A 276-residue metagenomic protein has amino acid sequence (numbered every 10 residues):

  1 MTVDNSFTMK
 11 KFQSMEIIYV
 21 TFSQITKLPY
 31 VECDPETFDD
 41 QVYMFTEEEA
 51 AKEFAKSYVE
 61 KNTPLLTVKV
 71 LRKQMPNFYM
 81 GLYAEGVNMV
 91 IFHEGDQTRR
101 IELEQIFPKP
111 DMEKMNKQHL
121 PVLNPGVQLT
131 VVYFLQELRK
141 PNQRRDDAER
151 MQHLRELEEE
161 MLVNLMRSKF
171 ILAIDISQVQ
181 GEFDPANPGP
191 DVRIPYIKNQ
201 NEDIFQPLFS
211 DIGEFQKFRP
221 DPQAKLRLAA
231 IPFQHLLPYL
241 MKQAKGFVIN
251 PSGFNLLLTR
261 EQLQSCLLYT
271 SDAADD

Functional and structural regions predicted by a protein language model:
M1-S271: An interfacial alpha-helical scaffold signature
D272-D276: A short, hydrophobic C-terminal helix/tail in secreted or cell-surface proteins
